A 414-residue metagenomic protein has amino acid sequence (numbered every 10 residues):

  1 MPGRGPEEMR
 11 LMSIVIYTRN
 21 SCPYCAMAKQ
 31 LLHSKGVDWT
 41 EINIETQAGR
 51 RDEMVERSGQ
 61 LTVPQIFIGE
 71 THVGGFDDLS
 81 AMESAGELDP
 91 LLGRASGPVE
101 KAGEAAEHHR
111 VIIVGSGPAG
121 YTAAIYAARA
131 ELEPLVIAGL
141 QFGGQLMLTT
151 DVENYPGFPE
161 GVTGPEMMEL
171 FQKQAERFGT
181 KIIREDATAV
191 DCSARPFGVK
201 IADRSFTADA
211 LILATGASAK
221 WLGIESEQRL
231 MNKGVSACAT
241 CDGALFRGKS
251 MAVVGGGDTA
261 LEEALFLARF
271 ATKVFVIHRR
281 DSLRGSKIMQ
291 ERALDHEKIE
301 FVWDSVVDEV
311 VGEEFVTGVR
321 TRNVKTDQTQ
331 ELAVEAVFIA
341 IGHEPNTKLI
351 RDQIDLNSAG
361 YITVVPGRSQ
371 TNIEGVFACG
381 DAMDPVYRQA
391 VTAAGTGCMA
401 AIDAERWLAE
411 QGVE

Functional and structural regions predicted by a protein language model:
R10-I42: Local sequence-structure signature of Cys/Sec-based thiol-disulfide redox active-site neighborhoods
R19-N20, H33, H109-F178, K249 (+2 more regions): Beta1-alpha1 glycine-rich phosphate/pyrophosphate-binding loop at the start of Rossmann-like nucleotide-binding domains
N43-L61, E87-A95: Thioredoxin-like thiol-disulfide oxidoreductase module
S58-I68, F76-D77: Structural micro-motif
E70-S96: Non-catalytic, surface beta->alpha helical segment in thiol-disulfide oxidoreductase systems
E100-H108, A217-F270, V364-P366: Glycine-rich dinucleotide-binding loop and its adjacent helix/turn
Q172-I201, S205-A208, A268-P366, R406-E414: A Rossmann-like FAD-binding core segment of flavoenzymes
G223, Q228-L245, I341-T392, T396-M399 (+1 more regions): FAD-site-proximal beta/loop scaffold in flavoenzymes
